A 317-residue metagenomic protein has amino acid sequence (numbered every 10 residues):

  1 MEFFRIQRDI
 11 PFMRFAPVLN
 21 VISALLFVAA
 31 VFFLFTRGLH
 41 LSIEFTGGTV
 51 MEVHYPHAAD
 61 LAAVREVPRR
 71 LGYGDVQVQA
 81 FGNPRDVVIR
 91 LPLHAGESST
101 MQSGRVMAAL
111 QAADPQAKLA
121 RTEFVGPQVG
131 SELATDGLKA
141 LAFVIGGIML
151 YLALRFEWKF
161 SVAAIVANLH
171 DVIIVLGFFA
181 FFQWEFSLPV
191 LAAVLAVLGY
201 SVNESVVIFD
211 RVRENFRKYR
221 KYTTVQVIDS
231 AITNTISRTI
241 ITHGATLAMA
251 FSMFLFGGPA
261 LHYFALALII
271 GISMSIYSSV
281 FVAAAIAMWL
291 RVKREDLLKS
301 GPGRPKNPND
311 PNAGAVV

Functional and structural regions predicted by a protein language model:
M1-V317: A structural signal for conserved, well-ordered secondary-structure elements that form binding/interaction cores
